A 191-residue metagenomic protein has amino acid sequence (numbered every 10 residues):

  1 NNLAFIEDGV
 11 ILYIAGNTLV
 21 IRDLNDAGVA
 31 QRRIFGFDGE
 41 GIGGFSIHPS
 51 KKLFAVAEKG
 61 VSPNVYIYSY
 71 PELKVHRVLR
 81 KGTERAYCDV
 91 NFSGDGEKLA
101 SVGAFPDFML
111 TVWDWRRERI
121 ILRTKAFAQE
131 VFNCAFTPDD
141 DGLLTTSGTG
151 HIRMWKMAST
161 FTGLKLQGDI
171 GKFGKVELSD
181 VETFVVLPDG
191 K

Functional and structural regions predicted by a protein language model:
N1-L3, E40-I47, E84-F92, Q129-F136 (+1 more regions): Canonical WD40 repeat/beta-propeller blade segments in eukaryotic WD-repeat proteins
N1-T18, G41-G43: Beta-strand-rich domains and repeat architectures in extracellular enzymes and scaffolds, especially beta-propellers
I6-E7, P49-S50, G94-D95, P138-D140 (+1 more regions): Residue-level detector of Asp-centered blade-edge/turn motifs that repeat once per structural unit in beta-propeller
I11, F54, L99, L143-L144: Hydrophobic beta-strand positions that form the internal "hydrophobic ladder" of WD40/Gbeta-like beta-propeller blades
I14-F35: Beta-propeller domains
V20-D23, V65-S69, F108-W115, R153-A158: WD40-repeat beta-propellers
V29-F37, K74-G82, R119-A128, F161-D180: Inter-blade linker and blade-boundary elements of WD-repeat/beta-propeller domains
A57-V61, V102-P106, T146-T149: Conserved strand-to-loop turn within each blade of WD40 beta-propeller repeats
